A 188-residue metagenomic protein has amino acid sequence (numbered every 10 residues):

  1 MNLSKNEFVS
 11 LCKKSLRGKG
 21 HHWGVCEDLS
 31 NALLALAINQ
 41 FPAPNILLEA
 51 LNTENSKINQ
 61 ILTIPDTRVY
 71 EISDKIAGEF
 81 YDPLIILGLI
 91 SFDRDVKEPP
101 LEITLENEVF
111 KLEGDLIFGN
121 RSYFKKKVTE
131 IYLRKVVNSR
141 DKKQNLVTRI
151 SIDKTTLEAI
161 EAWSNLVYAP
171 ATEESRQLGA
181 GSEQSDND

Functional and structural regions predicted by a protein language model:
M1-I61: Long alpha-helical, hydrophobic tracts
N2, G20, Q40, E98 (+2 more regions): Glycine-centered secondary-structure boundary/capping sites
S4, S56-N59, T63, D82-I85 (+2 more regions): General structural signal for secondary-structure boundaries
V9, V25, V69, V96 (+5 more regions): Extended aliphatic helical segments
S15, C26, E71, D93-E98 (+2 more regions): Proteins with a high burden of low-complexity, intrinsically disordered sequence enriched in S/T/G/P/A and R, requiring
G18-G20, G24, G78, G88 (+3 more regions): Residue-identity detector for glycine
P44-L116: A glycine-rich, acidic short-motif signal
G119-D188: Extended, charged low-complexity segments that frequently continue into or abut oligomerization scaffolds
